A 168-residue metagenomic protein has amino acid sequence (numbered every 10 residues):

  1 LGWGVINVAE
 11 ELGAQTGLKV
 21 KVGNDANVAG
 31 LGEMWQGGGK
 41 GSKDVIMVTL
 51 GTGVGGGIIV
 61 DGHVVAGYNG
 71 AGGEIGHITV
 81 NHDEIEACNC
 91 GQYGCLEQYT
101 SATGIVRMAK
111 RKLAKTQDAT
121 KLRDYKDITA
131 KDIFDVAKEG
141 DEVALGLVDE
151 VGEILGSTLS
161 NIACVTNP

Functional and structural regions predicted by a protein language model:
L1-I6, K21: Short beta-strand-loop/turn "lid" adjacent to the catalytic site in phosphate-handling enzymes
E10-L18, G32-K43, V64, T79-P168: ATP-binding/phosphotransfer module of carbohydrate and carboxylate kinases, centering on a glycine-rich
G23, L31: Generic enzyme active-site microenvironment
N24, V60-D61: A cytosolic small-molecule/anion-sensing beta-strand core signal
D25, G51: Active-site glycine-centered loops adjacent to acidic/histidine catalytic or metal-binding residues that shape
V28-G30, G55: Short, active-site-adjacent cap segments at secondary-structure transitions
D44-T49, G55-G57, N89: Short glycine-aspartate micro-motif
A71-E74: Structural signature of FAD isoalloxazine-binding scaffolds in flavoprotein oxidoreductases
